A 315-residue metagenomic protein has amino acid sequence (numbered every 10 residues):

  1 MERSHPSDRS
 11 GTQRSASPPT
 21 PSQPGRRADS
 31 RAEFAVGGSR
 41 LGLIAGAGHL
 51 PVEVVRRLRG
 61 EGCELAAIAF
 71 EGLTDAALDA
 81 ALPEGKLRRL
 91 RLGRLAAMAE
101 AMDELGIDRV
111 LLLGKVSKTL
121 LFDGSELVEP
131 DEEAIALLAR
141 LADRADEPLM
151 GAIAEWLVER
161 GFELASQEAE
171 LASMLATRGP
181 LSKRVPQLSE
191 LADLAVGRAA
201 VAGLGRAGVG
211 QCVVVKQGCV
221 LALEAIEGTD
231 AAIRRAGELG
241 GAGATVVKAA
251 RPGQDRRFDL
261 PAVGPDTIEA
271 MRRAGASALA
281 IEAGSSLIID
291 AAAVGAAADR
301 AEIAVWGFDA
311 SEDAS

Functional and structural regions predicted by a protein language model:
E2, D29-F70, G93: N-terminal basic/disordered segments at the start of proteins
E2, S30-G37, R59, A80-A81 (+8 more regions): Solvent-exposed alpha-helices and their adjacent loops that cap or buttress functional pockets in soluble metabolic
S4-A35, A314: Intrinsically disordered, low-complexity terminal tails and inter-domain linkers enriched for S/T/G/P/D/E
L43-A45, A67-I68, V110-L113, L164-A169 (+4 more regions): General beta-strand structural signal in soluble alpha/beta enzymes
G48, L58, D146-E147, E163 (+2 more regions): Conserved mixed alpha/beta catalytic, RNA-binding, or beta-rich assembly cores of soluble enzyme, regulatory
I68-E100, E104-I107, S125-E132, A145 (+1 more regions): Feature captures the catalytic cores and cofactor-binding loops of soluble hydro-lyases/lyases that act on carboxylate
L92, L112-L120, P261: N-terminal glycine-rich "phosphate-gripper" loop used for MgATP/nucleotide binding and carboxylate activation
E126-S182: Hydrophobic alpha-helical segments and helix pairs
